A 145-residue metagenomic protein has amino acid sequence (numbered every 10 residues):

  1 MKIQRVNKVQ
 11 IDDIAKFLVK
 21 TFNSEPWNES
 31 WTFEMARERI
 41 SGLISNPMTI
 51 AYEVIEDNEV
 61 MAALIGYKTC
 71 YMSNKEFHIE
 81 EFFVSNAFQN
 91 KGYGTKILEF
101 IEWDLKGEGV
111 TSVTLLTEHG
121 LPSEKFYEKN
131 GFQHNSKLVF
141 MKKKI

Functional and structural regions predicted by a protein language model:
M1-K16: A short beta-loop-alpha structural element at the N-terminal edge of CoA-dependent acyl/N-acetyltransferase catalytic
V19-S41, T49: Conserved GNAT-fold acetyl-CoA-binding loop/helix
E53, E59-K68, H78, F83: Conserved beta-strand in the GNAT
T69-I79, Q89, N135-K137: A conserved beta-turn-beta hairpin within the catalytic core of GNAT-like acetyltransferases that forms part
E80, S85, Q89, E118: Residue-level recognition of the GNAT/N-acetyltransferase active site
F88, G92-F100: Conserved acetyl-CoA pyrophosphate-binding loop and the N-cap/start of the following alpha-helix in GNAT-like
T95, H119-K137, K143: Conserved active-site alpha-helix within GNAT-family acetyltransferase domains
L98, K106-E118: Conserved GNAT acetyl-CoA-binding A-motif
